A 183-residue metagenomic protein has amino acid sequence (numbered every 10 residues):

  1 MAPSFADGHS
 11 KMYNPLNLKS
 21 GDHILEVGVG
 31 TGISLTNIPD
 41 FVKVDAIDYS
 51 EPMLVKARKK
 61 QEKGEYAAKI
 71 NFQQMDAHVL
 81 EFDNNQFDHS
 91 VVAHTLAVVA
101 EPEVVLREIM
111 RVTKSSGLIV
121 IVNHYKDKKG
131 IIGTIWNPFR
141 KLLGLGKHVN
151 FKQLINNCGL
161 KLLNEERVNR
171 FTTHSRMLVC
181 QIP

Functional and structural regions predicted by a protein language model:
M1-A6, V120-R176: C-terminal alpha-helical "lid/dimerization" subdomain adjacent to the S-adenosyl-L-methionine
P3-S20: Conserved alpha-helix/loop element of class I SAM-dependent methyltransferases that forms part of the SAM/SAH-binding
H23, S116-L118: Short glycine-centered segments of the SAM/dcSAM-binding site in methyltransferase folds
H23-V79: Class I SAM-dependent methyltransferase SAM/SAH-binding core
H78-S90: A short acidic, Gly/Pro-enriched loop at the edge of an enzyme's catalytic core that lines a small-molecule cofactor
H89-E101: A short SAM/SAH-binding and catalytic strip from SAM-dependent methyltransferases
E103-S115: A short glycine-rich, Lys/Arg-flanked "PGG" loop and its adjoining helix->strand segment in the class I
L178-P183: C-terminal lobe and adjacent flexible extensions of AdoMet/dcAdoMet transferase-like proteins
